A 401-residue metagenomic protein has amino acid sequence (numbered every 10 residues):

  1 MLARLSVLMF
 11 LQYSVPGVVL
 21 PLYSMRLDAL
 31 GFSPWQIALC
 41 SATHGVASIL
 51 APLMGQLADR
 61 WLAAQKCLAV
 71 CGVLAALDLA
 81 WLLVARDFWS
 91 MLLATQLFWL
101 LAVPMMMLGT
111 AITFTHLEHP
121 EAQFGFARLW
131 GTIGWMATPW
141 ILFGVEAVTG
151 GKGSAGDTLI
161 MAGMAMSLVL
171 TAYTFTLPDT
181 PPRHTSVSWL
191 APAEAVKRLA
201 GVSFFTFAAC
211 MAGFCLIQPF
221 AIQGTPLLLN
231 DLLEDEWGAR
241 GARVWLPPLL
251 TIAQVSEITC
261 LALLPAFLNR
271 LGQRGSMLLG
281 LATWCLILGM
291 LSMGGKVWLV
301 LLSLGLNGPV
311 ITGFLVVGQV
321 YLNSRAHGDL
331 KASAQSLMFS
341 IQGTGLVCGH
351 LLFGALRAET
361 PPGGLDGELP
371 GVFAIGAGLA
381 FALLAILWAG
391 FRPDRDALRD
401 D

Functional and structural regions predicted by a protein language model:
M1-S48, F204-C210, C215-E234, G238: Helix-loop boundary and gating motifs at the non-cytosolic
L39-Q56, P248-L263: Central cavity-lining transmembrane alpha-helices of secondary-active solute carriers, predominantly the Major
L50-A63, E146, T259-Q273, R357-A358: Helix-to-loop junctions at the C-terminal end of transmembrane segments in multipass secondary transporters
K66-A80, G275-M290: Structural signature of the two symmetry-related core transmembrane helices
L82-L83, S167-P178, A374-D401: Multi-pass alpha-helical transporter architecture, strongest for 12-TM Major Facilitator/SLC carriers used
Q96-W130: Cytoplasmic helix-loop-helix junction between adjacent transmembrane helices in 12-TM secondary transporters
E146-A165, A355-A380: A membrane-interface helix-boundary motif in multi-pass transporters
L177-A209: Juxtamembrane intracellular "pre-TM" segments in multi-pass secondary transporters
